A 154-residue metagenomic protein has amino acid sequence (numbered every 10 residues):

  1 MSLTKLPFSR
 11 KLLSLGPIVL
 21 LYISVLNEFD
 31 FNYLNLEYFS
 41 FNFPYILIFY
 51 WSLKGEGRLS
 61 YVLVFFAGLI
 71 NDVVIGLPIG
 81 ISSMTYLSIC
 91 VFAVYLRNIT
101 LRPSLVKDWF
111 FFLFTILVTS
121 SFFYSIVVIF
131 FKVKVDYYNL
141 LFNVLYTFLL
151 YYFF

Functional and structural regions predicted by a protein language model:
M1-F154: Terminal, non-globular segments
